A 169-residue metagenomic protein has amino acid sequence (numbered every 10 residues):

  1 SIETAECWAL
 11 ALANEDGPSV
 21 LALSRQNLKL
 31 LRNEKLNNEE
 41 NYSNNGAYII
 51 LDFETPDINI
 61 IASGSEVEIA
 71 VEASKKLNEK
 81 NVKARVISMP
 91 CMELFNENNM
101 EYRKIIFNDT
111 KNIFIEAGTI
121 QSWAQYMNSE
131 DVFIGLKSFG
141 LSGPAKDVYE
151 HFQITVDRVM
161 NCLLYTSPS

Functional and structural regions predicted by a protein language model:
E3-C7, A11-S167: Thiamine diphosphate
